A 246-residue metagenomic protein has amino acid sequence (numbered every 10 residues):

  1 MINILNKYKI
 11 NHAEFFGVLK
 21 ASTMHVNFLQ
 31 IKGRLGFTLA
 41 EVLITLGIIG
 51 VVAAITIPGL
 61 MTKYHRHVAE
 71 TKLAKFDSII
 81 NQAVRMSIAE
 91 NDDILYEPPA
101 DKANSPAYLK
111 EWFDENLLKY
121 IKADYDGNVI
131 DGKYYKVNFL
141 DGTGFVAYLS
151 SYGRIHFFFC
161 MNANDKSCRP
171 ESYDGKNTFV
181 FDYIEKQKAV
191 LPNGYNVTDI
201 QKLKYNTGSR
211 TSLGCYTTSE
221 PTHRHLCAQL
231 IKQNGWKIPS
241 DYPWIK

Functional and structural regions predicted by a protein language model:
M1-F37: N-terminal leader/signal peptides at the extreme start of proteins
I2-L5, A40, H65-V68, K72: Conserved aromatic-histidine-acidic binding/catalytic patches
I4, V18, F28, R34 (+4 more regions): Acidic/proline-rich low-complexity IDRs
G33-H65: N-terminal single-pass transmembrane signal-anchor helix
L46, I57-I80, V84: Aliphatic-rich helix starts adjacent to a transmembrane/signal segment
N81-A100: Alpha-helix exit/C-cap motif
N104-K246: Intrinsically disordered, low-complexity regions enriched in Pro/Ser/Thr/Gly and acidic residues
